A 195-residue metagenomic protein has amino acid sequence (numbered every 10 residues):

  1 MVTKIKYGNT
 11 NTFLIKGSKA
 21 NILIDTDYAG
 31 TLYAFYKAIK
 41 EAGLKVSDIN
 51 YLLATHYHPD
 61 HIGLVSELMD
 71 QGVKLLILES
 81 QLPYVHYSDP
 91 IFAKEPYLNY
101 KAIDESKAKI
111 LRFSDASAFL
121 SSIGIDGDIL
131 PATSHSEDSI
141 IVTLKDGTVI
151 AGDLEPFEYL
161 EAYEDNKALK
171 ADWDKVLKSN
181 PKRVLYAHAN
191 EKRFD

Functional and structural regions predicted by a protein language model:
M1-A42, I140-E155: Conserved beta-strand hairpin/beta-sheet module of binuclear metal-dependent hydrolase folds, prominently
T10, G30, P59-D60, P83 (+1 more regions): Short alpha-helical
G17, Y87-P90, Y163: Short aromatic-enriched loop/helix-cap "lid" or pocket-rim segments at secondary-structure transitions that line
I22-I24, L53, L75, T148-I150 (+1 more regions): Residue-level marker for buried hydrophobic side chains located in beta-strands that build the well-ordered beta-sheet
A29-G30, D126-D195: Metallo-beta-lactamase
L32-L78, P181-R183: Active-site metal-binding motif and surrounding structural segment of the metallo-beta-lactamase
Y33-F35, I62-V65, H86-Y87, L160-E161 (+1 more regions): Short glycine-/acidic-enriched loop or helix-start segments at secondary-structure transitions that form or flank
Q81-L130, A171-P181: Metallo-beta-lactamase
